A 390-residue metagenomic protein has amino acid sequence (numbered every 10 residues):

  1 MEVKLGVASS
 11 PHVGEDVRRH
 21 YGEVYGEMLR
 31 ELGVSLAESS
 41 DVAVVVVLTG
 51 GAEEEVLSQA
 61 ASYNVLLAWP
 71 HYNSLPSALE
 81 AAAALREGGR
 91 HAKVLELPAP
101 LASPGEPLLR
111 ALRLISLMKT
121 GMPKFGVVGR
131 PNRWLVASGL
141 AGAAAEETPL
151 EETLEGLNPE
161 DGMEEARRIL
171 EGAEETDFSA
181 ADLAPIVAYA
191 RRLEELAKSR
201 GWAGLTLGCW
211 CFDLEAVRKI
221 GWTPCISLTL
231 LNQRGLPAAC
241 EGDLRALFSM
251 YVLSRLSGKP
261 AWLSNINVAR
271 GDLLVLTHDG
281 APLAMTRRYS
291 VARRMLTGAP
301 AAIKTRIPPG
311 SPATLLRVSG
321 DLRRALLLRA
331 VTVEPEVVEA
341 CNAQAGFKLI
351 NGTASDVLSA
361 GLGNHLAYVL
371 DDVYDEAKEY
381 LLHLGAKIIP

Functional and structural regions predicted by a protein language model:
M1-S35, V136-S138: Short, charged N-terminal beta->alpha structural module
V3-V7, D16, L112-I220: A charged, amphipathic alpha-helical module
E23-V24, A60, G139-A144, I220-C225 (+1 more regions): Short, solvent-exposed amphipathic alpha-helical segments in soluble enzyme and RNA/protein-processing domains
E27-V34, S40-P123, V128-W134, T223: Cofactor- and metal-binding active-site motifs of prokaryotic enzymes that mediate redox/radical or nucleophilic
A37-S39, K93-E96, A145-T148, G204-L207 (+2 more regions): General beta-strand structural signal in soluble alpha/beta enzymes
P76, E80-G89, K93-I115, L214-G271: Anion-binding alpha/beta catalytic cores of soluble intermediary-metabolism enzymes, centered on
N232-E336: C-terminal catalytic subdomain
A302-P390: Extended hydrophobic packing segments that form well-structured cores
